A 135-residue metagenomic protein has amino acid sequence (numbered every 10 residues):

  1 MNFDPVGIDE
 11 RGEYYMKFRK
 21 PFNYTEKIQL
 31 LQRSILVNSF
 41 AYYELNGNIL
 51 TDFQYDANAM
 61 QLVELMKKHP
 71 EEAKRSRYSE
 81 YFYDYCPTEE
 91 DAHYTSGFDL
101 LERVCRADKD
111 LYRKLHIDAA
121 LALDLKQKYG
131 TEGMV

Functional and structural regions predicted by a protein language model:
N2-V135: Phosphate/adenylate-binding "loop-and-lid" substructures adjacent to NTP/NAD/dNTP-binding pockets in NTP-dependent
